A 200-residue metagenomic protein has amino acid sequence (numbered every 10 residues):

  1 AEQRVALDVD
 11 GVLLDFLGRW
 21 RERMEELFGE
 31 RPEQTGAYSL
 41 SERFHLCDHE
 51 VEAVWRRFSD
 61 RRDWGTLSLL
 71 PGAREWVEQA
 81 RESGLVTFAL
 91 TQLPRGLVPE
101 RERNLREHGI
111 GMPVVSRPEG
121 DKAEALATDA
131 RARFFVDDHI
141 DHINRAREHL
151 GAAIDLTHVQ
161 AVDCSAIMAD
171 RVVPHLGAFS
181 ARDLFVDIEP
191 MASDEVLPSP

Functional and structural regions predicted by a protein language model:
A1-A53: Active-site neighborhood of HAD-like aspartate-dependent phosphohydrolases
V54-R62: Short glycine/proline- and acidic residue-enriched helix-loop micro-motifs that form flexible lids or anion-recognition
W64-S68, A73-E102, S116-R117: Substrate-recognition element of Asp-dependent hydrolases with the DxDx(T/V) motif
A89-T91, F135, D155: Structural beta-sheet core signal
L93-F134, I140-R147: Substrate-recognition "cap/lid" segment bordering the active-site pocket of phosphatases
A127-T128, H139-P200: Asp-based, Mg2+/Mn2+-dependent phosphohydrolase catalytic module
